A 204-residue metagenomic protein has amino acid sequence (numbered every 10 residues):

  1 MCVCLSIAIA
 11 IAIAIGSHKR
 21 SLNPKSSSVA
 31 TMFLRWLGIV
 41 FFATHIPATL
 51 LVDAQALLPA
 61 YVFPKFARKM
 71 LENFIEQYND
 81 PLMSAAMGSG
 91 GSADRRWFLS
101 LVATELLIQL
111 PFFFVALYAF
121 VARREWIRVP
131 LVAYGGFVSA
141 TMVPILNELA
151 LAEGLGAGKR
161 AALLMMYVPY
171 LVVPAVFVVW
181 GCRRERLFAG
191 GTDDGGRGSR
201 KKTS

Functional and structural regions predicted by a protein language model:
K25-T31, A189-S204: Transit-peptide-like, low-complexity N-terminal presequences and other terminal intrinsically disordered regions
F33-K65: N-terminal signal-anchor transmembrane alpha helix
L57-D80, F188-G198: Interhelical loop segments of eukaryotic multi-pass membrane proteins
L101-A116: Hydrophobic alpha-helical transmembrane segments
Q109, A133-E148: Hydrophobic alpha-helical membrane segments
F113-R128: Juxtamembrane helix-break-helix junctions at the cytosolic face of small multi-pass alpha-helical membrane proteins
G154-M166: Non-cytosolic membrane-interface motifs at loop->transmembrane helix junctions
P169-W180: Hydrophobic cores of alpha-helical transmembrane segments in multi-pass inner/ER membrane proteins, independent
